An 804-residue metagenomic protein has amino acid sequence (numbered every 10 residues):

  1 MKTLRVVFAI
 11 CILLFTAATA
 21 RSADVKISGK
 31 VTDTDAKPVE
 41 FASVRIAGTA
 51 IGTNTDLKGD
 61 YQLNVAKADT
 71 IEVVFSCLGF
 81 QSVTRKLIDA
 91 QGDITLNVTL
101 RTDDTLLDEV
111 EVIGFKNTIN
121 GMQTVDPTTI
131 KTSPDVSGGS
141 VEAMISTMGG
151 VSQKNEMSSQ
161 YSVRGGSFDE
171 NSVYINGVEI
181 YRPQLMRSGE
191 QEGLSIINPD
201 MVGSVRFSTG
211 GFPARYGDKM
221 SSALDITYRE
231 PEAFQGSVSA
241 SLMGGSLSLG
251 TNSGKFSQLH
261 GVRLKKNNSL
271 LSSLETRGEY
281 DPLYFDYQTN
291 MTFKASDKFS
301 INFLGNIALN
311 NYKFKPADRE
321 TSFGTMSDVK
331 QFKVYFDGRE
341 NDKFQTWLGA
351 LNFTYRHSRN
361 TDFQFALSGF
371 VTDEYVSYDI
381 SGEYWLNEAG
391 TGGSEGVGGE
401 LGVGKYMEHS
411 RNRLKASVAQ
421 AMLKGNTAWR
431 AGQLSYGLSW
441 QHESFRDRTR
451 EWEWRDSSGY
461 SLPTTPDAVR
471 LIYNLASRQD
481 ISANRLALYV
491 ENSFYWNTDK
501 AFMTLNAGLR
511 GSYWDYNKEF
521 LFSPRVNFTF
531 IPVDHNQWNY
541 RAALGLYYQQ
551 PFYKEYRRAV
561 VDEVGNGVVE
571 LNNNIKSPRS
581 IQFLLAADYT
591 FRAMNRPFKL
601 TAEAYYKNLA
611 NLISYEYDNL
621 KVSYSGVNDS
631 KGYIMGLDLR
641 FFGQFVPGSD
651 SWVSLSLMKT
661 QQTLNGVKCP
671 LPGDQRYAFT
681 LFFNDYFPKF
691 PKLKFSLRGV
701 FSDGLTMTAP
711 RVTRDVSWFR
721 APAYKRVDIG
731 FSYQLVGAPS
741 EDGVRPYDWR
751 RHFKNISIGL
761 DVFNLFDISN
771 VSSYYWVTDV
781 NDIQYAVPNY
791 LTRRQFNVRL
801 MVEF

Functional and structural regions predicted by a protein language model:
K30-D35, A42-A47, V74-Q81, A90-P134 (+3 more regions): Short, acidic, small-residue-rich periplasmic hinge/interaction motif at the N-terminus of Gram-negative outer-membrane
Q81, K86-I88, K116-F212, A223 (+1 more regions): Periplasmic N-terminal accessory/gating domains of Gram-negative outer-membrane beta-barrel systems
S237, S241-L264, R277-A317, E340-A366: Transmembrane beta-barrel wall of Gram-negative outer-membrane proteins
K294-N310, R339-N517, T601-A604, W652: Face-selective signature of the C-terminal outer-membrane beta-barrel domain
D318, V533-Q582, A604-Y624, R698-V712 (+1 more regions): Surface-exposed extracellular loop regions of Gram-negative outer-membrane beta-barrel proteins, predominantly
Q364-S368, N574-V627, Y633, I758-D761: Membrane-embedded beta-barrel scaffold of Gram-negative outer-membrane proteins
Y495-A501, Y605-N608, S625-A709, M801: Gram-negative outer-membrane beta-barrel transporters
S651, F701-T708, Y733-F804: C-terminal beta-signal and adjacent terminal beta-strands/loops of Gram-negative outer-membrane beta-barrel proteins
